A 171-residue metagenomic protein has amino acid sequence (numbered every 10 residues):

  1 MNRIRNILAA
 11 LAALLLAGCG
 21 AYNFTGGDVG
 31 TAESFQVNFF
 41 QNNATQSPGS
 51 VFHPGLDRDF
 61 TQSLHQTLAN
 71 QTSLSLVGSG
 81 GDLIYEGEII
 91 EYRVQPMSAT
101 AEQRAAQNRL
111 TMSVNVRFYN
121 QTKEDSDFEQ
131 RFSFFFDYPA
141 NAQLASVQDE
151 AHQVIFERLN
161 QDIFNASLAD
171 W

Functional and structural regions predicted by a protein language model:
N2-I4, A17-Q62, S73, N165-W171: A structural "domain/chain start" motif
R3-L8, Q148: Structural motif marking the loop-to-transmembrane transition
L8-G18: Bacterial N-terminal signal peptides
N23, N70-S75, S79-D127, R131 (+2 more regions): Surface-exposed short loop/turn segments
V37-F40, L64, L68, G87 (+3 more regions): Buried hydrophobic packing residues in well-ordered domains
S47-P54, A142-E150: Second-shell loop/turn segments in exported
Q148-W171: Compositionally biased, intrinsically disordered linkers/stalks adjacent to structured regions
